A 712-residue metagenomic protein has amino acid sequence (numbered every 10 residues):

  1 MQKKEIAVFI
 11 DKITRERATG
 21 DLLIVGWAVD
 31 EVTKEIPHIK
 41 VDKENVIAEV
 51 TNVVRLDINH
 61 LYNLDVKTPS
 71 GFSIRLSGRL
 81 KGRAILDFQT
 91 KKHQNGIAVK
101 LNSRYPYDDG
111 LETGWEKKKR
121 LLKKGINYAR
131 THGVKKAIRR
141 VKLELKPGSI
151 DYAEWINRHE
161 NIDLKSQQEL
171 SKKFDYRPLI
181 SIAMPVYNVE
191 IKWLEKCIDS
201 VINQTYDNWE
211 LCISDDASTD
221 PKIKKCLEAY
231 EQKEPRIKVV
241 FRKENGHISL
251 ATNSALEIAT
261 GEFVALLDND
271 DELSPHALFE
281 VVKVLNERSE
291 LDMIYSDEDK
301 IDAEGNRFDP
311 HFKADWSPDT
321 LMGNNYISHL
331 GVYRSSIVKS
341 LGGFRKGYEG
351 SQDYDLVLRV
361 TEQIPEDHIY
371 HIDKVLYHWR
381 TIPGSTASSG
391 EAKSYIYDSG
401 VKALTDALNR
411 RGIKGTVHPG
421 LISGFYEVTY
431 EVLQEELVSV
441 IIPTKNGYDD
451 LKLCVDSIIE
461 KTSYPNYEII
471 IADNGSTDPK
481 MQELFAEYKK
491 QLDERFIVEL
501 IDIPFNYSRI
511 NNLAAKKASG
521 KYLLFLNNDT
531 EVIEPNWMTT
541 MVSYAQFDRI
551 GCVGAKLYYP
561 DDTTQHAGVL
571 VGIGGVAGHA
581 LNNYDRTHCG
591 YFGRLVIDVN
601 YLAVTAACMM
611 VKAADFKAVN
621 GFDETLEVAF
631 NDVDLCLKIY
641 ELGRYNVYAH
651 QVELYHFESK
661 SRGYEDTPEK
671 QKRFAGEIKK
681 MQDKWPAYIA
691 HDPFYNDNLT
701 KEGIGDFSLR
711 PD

Functional and structural regions predicted by a protein language model:
M1-Y128, S166, K173, R177 (+1 more regions): Basic, ligand-binding patches in group-transfer machinery, especially extracytoplasmic/periplasmic segments
V134-I202, T405-E460: N-proximal low-complexity "stem/linker" segments adjacent to membrane-targeting elements
I202-E244, I459-I501: Acidic donor-binding segment of Leloir-type glycosyltransferases
R242-A259, I501-A518: Glycine-rich, basic loop-to-helix element that forms the pyrophosphate-binding segment of sugar-nucleotide handling
V264, L523: Short aromatic/hydrophobic "clamp" motif used to bind/position activated sugar donors
H276-F308, I382, T530-V576: Conserved donor NDP-sugar-binding/catalytic core segment of glycosyltransferases
A303-Y326, K339, A555, G572-L602: Short, flexible, basic/aromatic active-site loop/helix in glycosyltransferases
I337, G347-V375, L404, W537-M541 (+2 more regions): A short, conserved alpha-helix in the catalytic core of glycosyltransferases
